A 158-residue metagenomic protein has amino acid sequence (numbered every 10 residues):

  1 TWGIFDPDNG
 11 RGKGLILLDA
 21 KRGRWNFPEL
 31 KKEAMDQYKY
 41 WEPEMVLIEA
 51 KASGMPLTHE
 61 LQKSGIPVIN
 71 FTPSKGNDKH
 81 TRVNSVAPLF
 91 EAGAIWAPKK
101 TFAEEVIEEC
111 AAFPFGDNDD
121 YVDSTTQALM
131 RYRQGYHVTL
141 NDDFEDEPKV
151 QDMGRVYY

Functional and structural regions predicted by a protein language model:
T1-P73, I95-Y158: RNase H-like, metal-dependent nuclease domains and their acidic two-metal-ion catalytic environment used
S64-G65, A87-L89: Short, hinge-like loop/turn segments at secondary-structure boundaries
K75-P88: RNase H-like two-metal-ion nuclease catalytic core shared by retroviral integrases and related mobile-element nucleases
F90-A94: Short, structured secondary-structure boundary patches
